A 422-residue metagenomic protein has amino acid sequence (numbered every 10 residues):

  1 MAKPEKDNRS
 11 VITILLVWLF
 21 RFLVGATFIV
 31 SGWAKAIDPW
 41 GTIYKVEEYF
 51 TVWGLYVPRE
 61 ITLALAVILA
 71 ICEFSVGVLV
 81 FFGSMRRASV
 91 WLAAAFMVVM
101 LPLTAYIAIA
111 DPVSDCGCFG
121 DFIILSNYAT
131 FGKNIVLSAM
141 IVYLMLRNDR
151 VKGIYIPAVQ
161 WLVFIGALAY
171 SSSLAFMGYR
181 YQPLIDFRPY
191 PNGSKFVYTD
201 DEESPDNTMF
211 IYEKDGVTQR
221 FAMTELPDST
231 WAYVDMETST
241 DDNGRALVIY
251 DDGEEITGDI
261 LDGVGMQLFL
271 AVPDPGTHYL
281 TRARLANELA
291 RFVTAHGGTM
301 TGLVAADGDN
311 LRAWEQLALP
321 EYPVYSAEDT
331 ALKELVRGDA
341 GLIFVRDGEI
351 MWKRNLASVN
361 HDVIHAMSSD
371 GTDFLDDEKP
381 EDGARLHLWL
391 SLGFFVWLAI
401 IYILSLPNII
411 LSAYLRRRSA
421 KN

Functional and structural regions predicted by a protein language model:
M1-L15: Short, Lys/Arg-rich, polar N-terminal cytosolic tail immediately upstream of the first transmembrane signal-anchor
I14-A36, T62-L103: Functionalized membrane-embedded alpha-helices
P39-E60: Extracytosolic (periplasmic/ER-lumenal) interhelical loops and adjacent juxtamembrane/interface segments of multi-pass
G54-C72, Y128, G132: Interfacial helix-start motif at the membrane-water boundary
S89, Y279, H387, F394-N422: Juxtamembrane interface at the cytosolic side of transmembrane helices
V98-V151: Membrane-embedded alpha-helical segments of integral membrane proteins
I154-P183: Internal/C-terminal transmembrane anchor helices
P189-G341, V345-E349, K353-H387: Extracytosolic and intramembrane catalytic regions of membrane-associated proteins in envelope/secretory systems
